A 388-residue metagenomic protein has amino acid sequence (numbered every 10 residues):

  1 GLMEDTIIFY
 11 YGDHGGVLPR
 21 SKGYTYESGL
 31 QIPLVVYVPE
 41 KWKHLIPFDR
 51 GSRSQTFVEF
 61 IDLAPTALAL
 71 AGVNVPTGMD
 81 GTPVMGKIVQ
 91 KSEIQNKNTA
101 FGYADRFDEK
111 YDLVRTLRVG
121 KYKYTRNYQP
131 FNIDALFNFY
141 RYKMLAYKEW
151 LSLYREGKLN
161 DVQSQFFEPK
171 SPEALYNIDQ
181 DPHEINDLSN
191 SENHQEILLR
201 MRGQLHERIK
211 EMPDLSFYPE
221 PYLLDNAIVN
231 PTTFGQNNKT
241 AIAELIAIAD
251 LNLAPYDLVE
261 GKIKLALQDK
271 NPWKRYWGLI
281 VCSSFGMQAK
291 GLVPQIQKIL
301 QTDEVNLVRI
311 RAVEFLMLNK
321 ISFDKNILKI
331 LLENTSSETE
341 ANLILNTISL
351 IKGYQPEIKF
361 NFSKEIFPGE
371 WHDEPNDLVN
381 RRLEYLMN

Functional and structural regions predicted by a protein language model:
G1, P39-W42, L70-V75, I88-S92 (+5 more regions): A generic secondary-structure signal for well-formed alpha-helical elements
L2-E59, M79-D80: Histidine-centered active-site microenvironments of extracellular/periplasmic hydrolases and transferases
E4-T6, G51-V119, H194-G203: Polar, surface-exposed loop/tail segments that function as active-site lids or cofactor/substrate-recognition elements
I8-Y10, L34-V36, A100-G102, K123-R126 (+1 more regions): Structural recognition of the beta-strand scaffold that forms the well-ordered cores of secreted hydrolase catalytic
P19-Y24, I46-P47, A69, L136-F137 (+2 more regions): Short, solvent-exposed loop/turn and secondary-structure capping segments
E27, F107-N190, E196-I197: C-terminal, low-complexity/hydrophilic appendages and adjacent surface loops of extracellular/periplasmic anionic
Q31, G157-P172, L188-N388: Long, internal low-complexity/basic segments
W42-D49, D179-I185, P255-G261: Short glycine/proline-rich turn/loop motifs
